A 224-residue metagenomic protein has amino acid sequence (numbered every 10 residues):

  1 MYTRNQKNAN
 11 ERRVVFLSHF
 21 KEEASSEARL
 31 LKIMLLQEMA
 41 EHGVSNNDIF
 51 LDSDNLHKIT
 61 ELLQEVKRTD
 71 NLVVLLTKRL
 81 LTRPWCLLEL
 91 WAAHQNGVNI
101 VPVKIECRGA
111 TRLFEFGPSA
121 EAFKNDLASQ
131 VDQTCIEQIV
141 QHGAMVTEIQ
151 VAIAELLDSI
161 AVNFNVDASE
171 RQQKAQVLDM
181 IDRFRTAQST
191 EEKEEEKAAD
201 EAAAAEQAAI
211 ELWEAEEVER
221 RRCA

Functional and structural regions predicted by a protein language model:
M1-R79, P84-T111, F164-A224: Conserved N-terminal substructure of TIR/SEFIR domains
F114-E148: Acidic, Ser/Thr-rich peripheral helices and adjacent loops at domain boundaries
I149-I153: A conserved mid-domain beta-alpha-beta active-site/ligand-binding segment of alpha/beta enzyme cores
S159: Extended, charge-rich helix/loop segments that form flexible, surface "patches" used to engage negatively charged
